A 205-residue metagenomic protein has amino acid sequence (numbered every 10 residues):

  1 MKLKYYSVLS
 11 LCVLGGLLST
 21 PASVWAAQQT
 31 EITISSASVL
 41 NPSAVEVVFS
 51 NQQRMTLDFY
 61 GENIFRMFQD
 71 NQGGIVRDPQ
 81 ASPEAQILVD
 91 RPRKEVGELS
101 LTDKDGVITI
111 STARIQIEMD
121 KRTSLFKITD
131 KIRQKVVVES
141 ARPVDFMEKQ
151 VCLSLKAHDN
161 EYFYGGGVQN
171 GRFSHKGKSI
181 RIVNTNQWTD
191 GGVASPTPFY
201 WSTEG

Functional and structural regions predicted by a protein language model:
M1-S10: Bacterial N-terminal signal peptides that target proteins for export
L9-T20: Bacterial N-terminal signal peptides
W25-G205: N-terminal accessory segment at the very beginning of proteins
